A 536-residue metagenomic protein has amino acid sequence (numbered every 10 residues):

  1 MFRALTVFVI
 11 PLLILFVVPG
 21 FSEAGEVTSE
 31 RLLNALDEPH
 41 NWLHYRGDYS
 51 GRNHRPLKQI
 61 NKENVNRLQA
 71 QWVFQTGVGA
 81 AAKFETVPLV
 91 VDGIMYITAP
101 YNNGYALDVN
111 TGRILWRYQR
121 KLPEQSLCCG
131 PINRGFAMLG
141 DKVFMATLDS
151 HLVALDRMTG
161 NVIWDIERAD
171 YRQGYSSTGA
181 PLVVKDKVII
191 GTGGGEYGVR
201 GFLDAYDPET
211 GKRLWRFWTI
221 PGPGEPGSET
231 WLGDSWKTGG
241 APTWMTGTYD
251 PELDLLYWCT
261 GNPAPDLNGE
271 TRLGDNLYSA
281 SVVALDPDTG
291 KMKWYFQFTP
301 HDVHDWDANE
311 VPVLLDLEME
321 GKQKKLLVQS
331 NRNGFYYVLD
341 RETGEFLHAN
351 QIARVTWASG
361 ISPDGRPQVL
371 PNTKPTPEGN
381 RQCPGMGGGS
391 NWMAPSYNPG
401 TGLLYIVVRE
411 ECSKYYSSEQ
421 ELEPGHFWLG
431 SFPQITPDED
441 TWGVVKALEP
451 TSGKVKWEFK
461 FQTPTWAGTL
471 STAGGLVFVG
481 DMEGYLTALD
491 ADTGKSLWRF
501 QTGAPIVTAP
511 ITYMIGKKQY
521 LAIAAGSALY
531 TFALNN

Functional and structural regions predicted by a protein language model:
V7-V18: Bacterial N-terminal signal peptides
E26-A70, T219-P226, V369, Q434-I435 (+1 more regions): Blade/loop signatures of beta-propeller domains
W42-R46, A81-N103, L127-L152, S176-V199 (+7 more regions): Repeat-blade elements of multi-bladed beta-propeller folds
F74-V87, R117-A137, D165-A180, Y197 (+10 more regions): Extracytoplasmic beta-rich repeat domains
V109-T111, R157-T159, P208-T210, P287-T289 (+4 more regions): Short loop/turn segments that connect beta-strands within beta-propeller blades
G201-K212, D275-T289, G443-E449: Beta-propeller blade signature
P437-A491, K495: Loop/turn-rich, solvent-exposed surfaces of beta-rich toroidal or solenoidal domains
